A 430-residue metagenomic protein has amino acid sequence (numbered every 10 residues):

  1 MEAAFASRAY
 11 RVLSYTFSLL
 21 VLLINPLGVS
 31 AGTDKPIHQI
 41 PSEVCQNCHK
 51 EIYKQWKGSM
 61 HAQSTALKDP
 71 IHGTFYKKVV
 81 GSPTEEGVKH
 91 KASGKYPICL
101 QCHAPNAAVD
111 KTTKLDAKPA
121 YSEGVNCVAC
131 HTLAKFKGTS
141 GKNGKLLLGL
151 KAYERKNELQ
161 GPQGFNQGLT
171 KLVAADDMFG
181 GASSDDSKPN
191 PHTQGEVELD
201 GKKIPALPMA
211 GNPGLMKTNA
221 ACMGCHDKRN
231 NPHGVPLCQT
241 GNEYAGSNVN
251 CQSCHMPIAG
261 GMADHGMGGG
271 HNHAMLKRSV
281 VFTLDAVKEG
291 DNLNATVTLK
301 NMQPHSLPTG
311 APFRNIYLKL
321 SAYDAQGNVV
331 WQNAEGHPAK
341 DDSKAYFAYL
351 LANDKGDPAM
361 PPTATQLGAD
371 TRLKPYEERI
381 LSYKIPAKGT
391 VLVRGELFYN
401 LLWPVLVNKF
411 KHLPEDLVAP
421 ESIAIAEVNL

Functional and structural regions predicted by a protein language model:
M1-Y10: N-terminal secretory signal peptides that target proteins for export/translocation
A3, Y15, Y121-G124, N248 (+1 more regions): A short, structural micro-pattern
A9-V12, K156-E158: Positively charged, low-complexity intrinsically disordered regions
S14-N25: Bacterial N-terminal signal peptides
L23-L27, H61, F313: Hydrophobic alpha-helical membrane context
G28-E123, V128-A245: Sequence context of c-type cytochrome heme-c attachment sites
N230, C238, A245-S253, P257-L430: Short, conserved sequence motifs used for protein processing/export or organelle targeting and for catalysis
